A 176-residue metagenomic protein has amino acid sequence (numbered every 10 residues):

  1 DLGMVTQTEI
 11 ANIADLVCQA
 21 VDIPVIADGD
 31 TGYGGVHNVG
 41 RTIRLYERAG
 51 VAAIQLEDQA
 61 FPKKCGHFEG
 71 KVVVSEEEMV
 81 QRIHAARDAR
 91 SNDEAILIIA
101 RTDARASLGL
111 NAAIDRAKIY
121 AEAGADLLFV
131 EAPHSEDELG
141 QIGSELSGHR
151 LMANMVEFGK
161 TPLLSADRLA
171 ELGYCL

Functional and structural regions predicted by a protein language model:
D1-C175: Alpha/beta enzyme core
